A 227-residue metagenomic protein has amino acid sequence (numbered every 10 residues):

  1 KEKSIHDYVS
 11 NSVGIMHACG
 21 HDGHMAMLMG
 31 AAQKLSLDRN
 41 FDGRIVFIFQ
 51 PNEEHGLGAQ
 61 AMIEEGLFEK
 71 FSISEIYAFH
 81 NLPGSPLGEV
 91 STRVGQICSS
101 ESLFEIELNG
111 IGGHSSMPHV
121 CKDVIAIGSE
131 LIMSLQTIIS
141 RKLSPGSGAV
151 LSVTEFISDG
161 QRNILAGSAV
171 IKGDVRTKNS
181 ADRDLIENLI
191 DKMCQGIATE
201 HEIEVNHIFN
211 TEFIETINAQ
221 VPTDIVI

Functional and structural regions predicted by a protein language model:
K1: Acidic-leg catalytic submotif of subtilisin-like serine proteases
S4-M16, D22-G23, L35, F41-I164: Histidine/acidic-residue-rich, glycine-tolerant segments that coordinate divalent metal ions
H17-A18, P118, S180-L185: Ordered, soluble secondary-structure elements with a strong preference for glycine-centered loop motifs and nearby
M25-A32: DPxDG-like acidic metal-binding loop motif
A26, E54, K178: Residue-level signal for short amphipathic helical patches enriched in basic/charged and nearby hydrophobic residues
M27, G58-A59, V120, I186 (+2 more regions): Residues at alpha-helix caps and immediate loop-helix transition turns in enzyme cores, especially N- and C-cap
A126-I227: Metal-dependent amide/peptide-bond hydrolase catalytic core, centered on the "pita-bread" metallohydrolase fold
